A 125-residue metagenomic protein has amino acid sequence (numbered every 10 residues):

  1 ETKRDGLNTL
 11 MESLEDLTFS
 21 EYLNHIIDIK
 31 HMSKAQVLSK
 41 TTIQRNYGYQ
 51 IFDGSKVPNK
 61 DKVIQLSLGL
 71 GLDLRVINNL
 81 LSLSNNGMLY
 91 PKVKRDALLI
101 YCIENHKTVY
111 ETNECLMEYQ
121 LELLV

Functional and structural regions predicted by a protein language model:
T2-S33, Y110-V125: A short, Lys/Arg-rich alpha-helix, primarily the initiator
I27, L38, S67: The alpha-helix within a helix-turn-helix
S33-T41: Short alpha-helical "recognition helix" segments of helix-turn-helix
Q36, N46-Y47, V76: Residues in the helix-turn-helix
T42-P58, L83-N85: Recognition helix of helix-turn-helix/homeodomain-like DNA-binding domains that insert into the DNA major groove
S55-G69: Short, basic-rich loop-to-helix N-cap that marks the start of a DNA-contacting helix
L72-G87: Short C-terminal boundary/hinge segments that cap the last helix of small helical domains
S84-V125: Helix-turn-helix/homeodomain-like alpha-helical modules used for DNA recognition and transcription-factor dimerization
